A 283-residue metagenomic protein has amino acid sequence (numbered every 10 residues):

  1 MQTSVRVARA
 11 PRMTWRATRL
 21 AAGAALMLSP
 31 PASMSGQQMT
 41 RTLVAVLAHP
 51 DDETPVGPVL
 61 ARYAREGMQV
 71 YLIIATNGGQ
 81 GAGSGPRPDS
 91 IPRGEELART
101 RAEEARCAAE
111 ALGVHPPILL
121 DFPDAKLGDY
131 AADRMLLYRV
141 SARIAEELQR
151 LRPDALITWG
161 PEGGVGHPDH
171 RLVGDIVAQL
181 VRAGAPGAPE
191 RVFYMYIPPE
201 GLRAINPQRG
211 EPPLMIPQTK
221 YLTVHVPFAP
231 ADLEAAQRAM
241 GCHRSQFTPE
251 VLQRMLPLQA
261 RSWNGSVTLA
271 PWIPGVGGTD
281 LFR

Functional and structural regions predicted by a protein language model:
M1-M13: N-terminal secretory signal peptides that target proteins for export/translocation
S4, G23-A24, L43, V267: Residue-level detector of alpha-helical transmembrane segments in integral membrane proteins
R12-M13, L26, S33, Q38: Residue-level detector of intrinsically disordered terminal segments
T18-S29: Bacterial N-terminal signal peptides
A22, T54-V56, L172-V173: Hydrophobic side chains within alpha-helical segments
M34-L151, Q179-P186: Active-site rim/loop-helix segments in enzyme catalytic domains that contact anionic ligands
G36-L43, Y130-R283: Metal-dependent de-N-acetylase/amidase catalytic core
